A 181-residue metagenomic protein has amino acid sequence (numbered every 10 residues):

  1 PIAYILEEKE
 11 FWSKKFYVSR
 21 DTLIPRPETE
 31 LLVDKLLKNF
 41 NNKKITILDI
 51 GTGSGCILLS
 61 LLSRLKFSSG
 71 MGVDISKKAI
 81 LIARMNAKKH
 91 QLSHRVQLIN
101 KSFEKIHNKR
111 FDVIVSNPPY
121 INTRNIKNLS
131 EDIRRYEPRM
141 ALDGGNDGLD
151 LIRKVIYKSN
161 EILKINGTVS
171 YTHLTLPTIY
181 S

Functional and structural regions predicted by a protein language model:
P1-K38: Conserved AdoMet
L23-P25, S130, P177: Short, proline-centered helix/strand-breaking motifs
T29, I57, N117, I133 (+2 more regions): Residue-level signal for inorganic ion chemistry
E30-N128: Conserved SAM/SAH cofactor-binding pocket of Class I
Y120-L151: Mobile active-site "lid"/loop adjacent to the S-adenosyl-L-methionine
L163-K164: Helix-to-beta-strand junctions that scaffold the AdoMet/dcAdoMet cofactor pocket in Class I SAM-dependent enzymes
G167: Glycine-centered, small-residue-biased loops immediately flanking beta-strands in adenine/cofactor-binding cores
H173-S181: Single conserved hydrophobic/aromatic residue that forms the stacking wall/gate of nucleotide- or nucleobase-binding
